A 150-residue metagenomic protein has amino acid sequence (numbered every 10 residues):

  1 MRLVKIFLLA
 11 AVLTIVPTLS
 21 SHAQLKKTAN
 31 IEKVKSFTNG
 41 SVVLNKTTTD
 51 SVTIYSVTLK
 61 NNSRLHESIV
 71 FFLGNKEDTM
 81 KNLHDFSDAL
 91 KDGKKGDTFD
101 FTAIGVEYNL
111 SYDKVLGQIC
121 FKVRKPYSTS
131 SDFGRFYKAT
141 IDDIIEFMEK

Functional and structural regions predicted by a protein language model:
M1-K26: Bacterial Sec-dependent N-terminal signal peptides
S21-K150: Positively charged, low-complexity terminal tracts and the immediately adjacent first secondary-structure elements
